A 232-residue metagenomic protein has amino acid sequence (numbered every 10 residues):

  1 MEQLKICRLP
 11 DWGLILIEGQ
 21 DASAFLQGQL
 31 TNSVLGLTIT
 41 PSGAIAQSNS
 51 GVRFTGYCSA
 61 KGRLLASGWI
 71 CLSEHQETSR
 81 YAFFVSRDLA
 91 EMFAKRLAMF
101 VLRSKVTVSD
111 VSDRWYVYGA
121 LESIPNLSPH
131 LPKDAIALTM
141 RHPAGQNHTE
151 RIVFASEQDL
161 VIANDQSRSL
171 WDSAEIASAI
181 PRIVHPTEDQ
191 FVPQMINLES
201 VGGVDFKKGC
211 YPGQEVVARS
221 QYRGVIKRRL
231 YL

Functional and structural regions predicted by a protein language model:
M1-L232: Basic, glycine/lysine-rich polyanion-binding surfaces/domains
